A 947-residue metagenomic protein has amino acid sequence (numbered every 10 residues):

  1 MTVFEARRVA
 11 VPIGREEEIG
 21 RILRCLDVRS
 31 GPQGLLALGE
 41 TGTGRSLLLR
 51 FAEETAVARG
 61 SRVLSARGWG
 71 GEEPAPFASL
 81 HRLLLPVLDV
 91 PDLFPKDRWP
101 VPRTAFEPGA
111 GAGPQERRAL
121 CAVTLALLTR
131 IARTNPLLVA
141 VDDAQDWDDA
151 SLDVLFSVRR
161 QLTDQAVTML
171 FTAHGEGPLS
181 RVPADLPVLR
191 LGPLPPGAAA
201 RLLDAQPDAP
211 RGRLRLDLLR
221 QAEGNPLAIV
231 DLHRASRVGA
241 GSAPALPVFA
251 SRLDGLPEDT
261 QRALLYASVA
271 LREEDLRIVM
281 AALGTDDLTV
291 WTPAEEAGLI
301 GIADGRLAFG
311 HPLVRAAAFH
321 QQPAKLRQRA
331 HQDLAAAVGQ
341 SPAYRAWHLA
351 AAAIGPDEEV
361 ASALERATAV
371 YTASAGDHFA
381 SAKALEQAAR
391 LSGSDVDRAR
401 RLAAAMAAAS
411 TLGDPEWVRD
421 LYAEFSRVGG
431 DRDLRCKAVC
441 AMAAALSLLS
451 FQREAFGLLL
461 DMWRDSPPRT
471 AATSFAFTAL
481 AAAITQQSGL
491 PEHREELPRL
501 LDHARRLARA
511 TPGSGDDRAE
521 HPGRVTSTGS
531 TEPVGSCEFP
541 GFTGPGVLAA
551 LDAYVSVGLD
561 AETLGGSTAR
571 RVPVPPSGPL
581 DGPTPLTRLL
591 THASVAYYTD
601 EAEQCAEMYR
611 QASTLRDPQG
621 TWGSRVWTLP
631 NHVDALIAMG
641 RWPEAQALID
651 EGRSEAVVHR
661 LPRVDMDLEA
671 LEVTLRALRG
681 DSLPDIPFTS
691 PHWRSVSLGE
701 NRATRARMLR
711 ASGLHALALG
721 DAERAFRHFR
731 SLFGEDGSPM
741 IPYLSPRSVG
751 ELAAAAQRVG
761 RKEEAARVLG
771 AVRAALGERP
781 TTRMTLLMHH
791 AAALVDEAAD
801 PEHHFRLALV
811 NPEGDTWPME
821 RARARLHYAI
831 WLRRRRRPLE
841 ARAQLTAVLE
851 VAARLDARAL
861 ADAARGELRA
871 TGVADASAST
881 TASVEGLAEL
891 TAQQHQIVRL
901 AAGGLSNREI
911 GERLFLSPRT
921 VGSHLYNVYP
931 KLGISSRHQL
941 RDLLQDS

Functional and structural regions predicted by a protein language model:
M1-R24, P100-A110, G241-P247, A876-G886: Conserved adenine-nucleotide phosphate-binding loops and their immediately adjacent elements
T2, T43, L47-P136, D146: Conserved phosphate-binding/catalytic loops and adjacent sensor/switch elements of nucleotide-binding enzymes, spanning
G34, L48-A52, A308-F309, R327-W417 (+10 more regions): Extended alpha-helical scaffolding segments used for macromolecular assembly and cargo binding
T43, F51, A198-K383, Q387-A388 (+2 more regions): Short secondary-structure boundary elements
V57-R59, F94-D97, L179-V182, P187 (+9 more regions): Internal alpha-solenoid helical repeat scaffolds
A119, V154-F156, Q161-D217, Q221 (+3 more regions): Alpha-helical sensor/transducer elements of the RecA-like P-loop NTPase core
H331, P342, L349, A363-T368 (+16 more regions): TPR repeat positional signature
A878-S947: Helix-turn-helix DNA-binding segment
